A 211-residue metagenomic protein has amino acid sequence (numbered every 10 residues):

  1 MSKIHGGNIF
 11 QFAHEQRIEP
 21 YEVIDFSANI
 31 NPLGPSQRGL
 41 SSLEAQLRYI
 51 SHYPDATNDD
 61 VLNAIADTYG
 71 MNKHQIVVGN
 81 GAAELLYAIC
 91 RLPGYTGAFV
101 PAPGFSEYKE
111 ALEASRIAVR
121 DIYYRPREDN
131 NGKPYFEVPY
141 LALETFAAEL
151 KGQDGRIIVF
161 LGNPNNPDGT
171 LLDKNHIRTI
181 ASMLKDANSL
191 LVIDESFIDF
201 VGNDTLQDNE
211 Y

Functional and structural regions predicted by a protein language model:
M1-H52, D154-G155: N-terminal "arm"/small-domain region of PLP-dependent enzymes with the aminotransferase-like
E22, N72-I76, G97, N188 (+1 more regions): Short acidic capping loops at alpha-helix termini that bridge into adjacent secondary structure
P54, A66-A88: Short loop-beta-helix segment that forms the pyridoxal 5′-phosphate
G81-R91, Y95, D173-H176, I193-F197 (+1 more regions): Glycine/small-residue-rich loop that forms an oxyanion/phosphate-binding "nest" at active or ligand-binding sites
L92-E113, A118: Conserved PLP-anchoring active-site segment centered on the Schiff-base-forming lysine
R125-F200: Active-site phosphate-binding strand-loop segment of PLP-dependent enzymes
D204-Y211: Conserved active-site segment immediately N-terminal to the catalytic lysine that forms the internal aldimine
